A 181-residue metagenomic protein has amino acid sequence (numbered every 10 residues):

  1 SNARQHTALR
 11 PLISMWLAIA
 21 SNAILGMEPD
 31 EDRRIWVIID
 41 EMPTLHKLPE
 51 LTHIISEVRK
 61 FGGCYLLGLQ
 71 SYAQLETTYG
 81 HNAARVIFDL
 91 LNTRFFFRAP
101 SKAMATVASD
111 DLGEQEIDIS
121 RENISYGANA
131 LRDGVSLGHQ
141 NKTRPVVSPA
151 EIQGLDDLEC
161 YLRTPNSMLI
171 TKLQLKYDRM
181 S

Functional and structural regions predicted by a protein language model:
S1-S136, M168-M180: Conserved P-loop NTPase motor cores
V135-T143: C-terminal structured "cap/appendage" subdomains that terminate the fold
V146-Y177: Phosphate-binding and hydrolysis-coupling loops of NTP-dependent motor/remodeling domains
